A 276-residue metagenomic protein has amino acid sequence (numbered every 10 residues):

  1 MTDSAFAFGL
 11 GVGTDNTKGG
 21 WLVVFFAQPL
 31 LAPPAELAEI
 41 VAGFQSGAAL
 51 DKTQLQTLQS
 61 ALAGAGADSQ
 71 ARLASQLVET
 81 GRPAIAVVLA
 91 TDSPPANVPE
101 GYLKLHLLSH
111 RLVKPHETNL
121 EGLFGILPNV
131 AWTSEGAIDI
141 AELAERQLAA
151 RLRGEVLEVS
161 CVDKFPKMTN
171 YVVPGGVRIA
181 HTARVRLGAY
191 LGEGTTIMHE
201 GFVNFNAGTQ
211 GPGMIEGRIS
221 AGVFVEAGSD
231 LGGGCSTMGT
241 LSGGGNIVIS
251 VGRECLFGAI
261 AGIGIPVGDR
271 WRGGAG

Functional and structural regions predicted by a protein language model:
M1-N170: Terminal amphipathic alpha-helical/low-complexity segments used for targeting or macromolecular assembly
G47-L58, A144-L152, G175-A183, V203-T209 (+1 more regions): Short charge-dense sequence patches
S93, N97, I247, I263-I265: Short amphipathic alpha-helical interaction segments
G101-K104, G175, I247, D269: General structural feature for long, well-ordered alpha-helical segments within catalytic domains of soluble enzymes
L157-Y171, G176, T182-R184, G188 (+1 more regions): Membrane-embedded hairpin module used as a gating/binding unit in multi-pass transport and secretion proteins
V177, A183-V185, A189-L191, T195-I197 (+7 more regions): A structural motif detector for beta-strand N-caps
G244: A short, polar/charged loop-to-alpha-helix boundary motif
G276: S-adenosylmethionine
